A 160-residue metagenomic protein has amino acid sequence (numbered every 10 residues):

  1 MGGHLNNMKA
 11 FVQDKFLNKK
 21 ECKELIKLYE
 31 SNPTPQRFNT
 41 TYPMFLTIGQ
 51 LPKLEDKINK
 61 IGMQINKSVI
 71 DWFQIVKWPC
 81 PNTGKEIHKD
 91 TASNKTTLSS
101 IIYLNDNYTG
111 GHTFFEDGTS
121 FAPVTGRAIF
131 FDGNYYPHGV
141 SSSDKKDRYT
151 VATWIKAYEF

Functional and structural regions predicted by a protein language model:
G2-W78: Non-heme Fe(II)/2-oxoglutarate
Y29, P79, L104, G133 (+1 more regions): Short beta-strand segments enriched in hydrophobic/aromatic residues within well-folded beta-rich domains
S68, D106-Y108: A cross-taxa feature marking solvent-exposed loop/turn segments within ectodomains of secreted and single-pass membrane
I75-S93: Conserved short histidine dyad/triad with adjacent acidic residue
V76, H88, I101, F114 (+1 more regions): Residues in well-ordered beta-strands of folded domains
T96, Y108-F160: Catalytic core of Fe(II)/2-oxoglutarate
L98-D106: Acidic, metal-ligating active-site segments
